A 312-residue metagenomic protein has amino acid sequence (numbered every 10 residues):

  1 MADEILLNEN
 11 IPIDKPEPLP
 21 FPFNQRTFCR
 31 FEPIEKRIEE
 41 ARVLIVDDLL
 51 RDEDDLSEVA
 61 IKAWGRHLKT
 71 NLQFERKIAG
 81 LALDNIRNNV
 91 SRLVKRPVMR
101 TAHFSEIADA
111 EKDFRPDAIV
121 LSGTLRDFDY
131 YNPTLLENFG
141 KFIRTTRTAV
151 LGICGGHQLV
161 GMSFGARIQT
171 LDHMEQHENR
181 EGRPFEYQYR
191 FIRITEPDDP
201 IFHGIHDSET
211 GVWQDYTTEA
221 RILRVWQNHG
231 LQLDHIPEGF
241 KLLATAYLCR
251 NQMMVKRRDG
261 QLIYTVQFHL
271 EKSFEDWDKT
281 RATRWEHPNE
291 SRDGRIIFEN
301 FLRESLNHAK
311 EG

Functional and structural regions predicted by a protein language model:
A2-E40, L50-D55, A60, L68 (+1 more regions): Acyltransferase
L49-R96: Short, charged N-terminal beta->alpha structural module
E53-D54, F128-Y130, G161, F274: Glycine/Thr-rich phosphate-binding loops of Rossmann-like dinucleotide-binding domains
R66-L81, G182-F191, W285-R292: A short acidic, glycine-rich active-site loop that binds or catalyzes chemistry on phosphate/adenosine moieties
N88-G152, F164-G165: Flexible gly/pro-rich beta->alpha loop and the following alpha-helix that scaffold active-site loops
H157, G161-G165: Short glycine-enriched nucleophile-adjacent loop and the immediately C-terminal alpha-helix near the catalytic center
G165-D259, I263, F268-S273: Pocket-forming structural segment of enzyme catalytic cores
